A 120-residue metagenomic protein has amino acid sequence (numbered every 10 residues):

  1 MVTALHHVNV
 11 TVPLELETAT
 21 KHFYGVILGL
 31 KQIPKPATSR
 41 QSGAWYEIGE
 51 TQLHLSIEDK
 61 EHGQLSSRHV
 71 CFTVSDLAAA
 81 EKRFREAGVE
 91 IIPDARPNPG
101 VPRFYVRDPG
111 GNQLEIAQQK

Functional and structural regions predicted by a protein language model:
M1-K21, R68-V70: N-terminal beta-strand motif that seeds the catalytic metal site of vicinal oxygen chelate
M1-T3, A87-K120: Vicinal oxygen chelate
T11, K31-T38, D94-P97: Conserved catalytic-core motifs of GNAT/GCN5-like acyltransferases
T20-G25, F84, G111: Conserved active-site tyrosine of GNAT-family acetyltransferases
G25-I33, V89-E90: Conserved acetyl-CoA-binding loop of GNAT-fold acetyltransferases
K31-L65, Q113-Q118: Conserved short beta-strand elements that form part of the metal-binding/catalytic scaffold of enzyme active sites
S42-A44, R68, G100-F104: Short beta-strand micro-motifs in enzyme catalytic cores
G63-F84: Mid-chain, well-packed structural core segment of small domains
